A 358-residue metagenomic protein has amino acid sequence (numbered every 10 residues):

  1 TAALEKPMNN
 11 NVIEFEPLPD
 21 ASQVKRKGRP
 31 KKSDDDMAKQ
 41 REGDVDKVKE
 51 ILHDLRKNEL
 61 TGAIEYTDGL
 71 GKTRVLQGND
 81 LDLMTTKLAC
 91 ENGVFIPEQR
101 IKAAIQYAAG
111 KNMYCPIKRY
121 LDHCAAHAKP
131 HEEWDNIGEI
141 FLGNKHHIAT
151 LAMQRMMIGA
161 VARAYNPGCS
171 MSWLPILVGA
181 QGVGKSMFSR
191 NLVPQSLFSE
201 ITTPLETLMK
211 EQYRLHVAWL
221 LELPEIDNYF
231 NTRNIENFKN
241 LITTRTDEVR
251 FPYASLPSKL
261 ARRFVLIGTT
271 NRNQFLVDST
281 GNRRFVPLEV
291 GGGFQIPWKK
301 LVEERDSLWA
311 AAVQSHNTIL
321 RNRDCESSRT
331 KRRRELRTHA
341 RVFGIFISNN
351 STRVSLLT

Functional and structural regions predicted by a protein language model:
T1-E133, H147, L151: N-terminal nucleic-acid engagement/recognition segments and initiation subdomains in replication, restriction
V12, D54, E59, A63-E65 (+10 more regions): Residue-level preference for alpha-helix termini and adjacent loops
Q77, G138, F264-G268: A structural signal for short, well-ordered beta-strand segments
N92-G93, E98-M113, S170-W173, S199-T202 (+2 more regions): Feature primarily recognizes SF3-like P-loop helicase cores of small DNA viruses
A108-L220, T358: P-loop NTPase catalytic core of nucleic-acid-dependent motor ATPases
